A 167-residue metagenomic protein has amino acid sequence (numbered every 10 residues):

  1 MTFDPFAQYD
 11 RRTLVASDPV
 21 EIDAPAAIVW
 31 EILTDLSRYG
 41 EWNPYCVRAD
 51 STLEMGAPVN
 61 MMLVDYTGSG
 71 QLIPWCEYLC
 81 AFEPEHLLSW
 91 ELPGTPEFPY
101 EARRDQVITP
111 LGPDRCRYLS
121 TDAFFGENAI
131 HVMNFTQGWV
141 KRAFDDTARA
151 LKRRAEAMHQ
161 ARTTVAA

Functional and structural regions predicted by a protein language model:
M1-E54: Hydrophobic ligand-binding cavity/cleft-lining segments
Y9, G40-E41, D50-E97, E127 (+1 more regions): Glycine-rich portal/gate segments that line the openings of hydrophobic small-molecule binding cavities
L14, V59-M62, L88, R104 (+1 more regions): Short beta-strand micro-motifs in enzyme catalytic cores
D18-V20, P74-A81, A102-P110: Hydrophobic/aromatic beta-strand elements that line small-molecule binding cavities or substrate pockets in beta-rich
P25, E54-M55, P84-E85, L111-R115: Short strand-connecting beta-turns/loops that link adjacent beta-strands
A27-E31, P113, R149, R153: Replace "anionic and nucleotidyl ligands
G94-D146, R162-T163: Beta-strand/loop substructures that line and gate deep hydrophobic ligand-binding cavities in soluble
